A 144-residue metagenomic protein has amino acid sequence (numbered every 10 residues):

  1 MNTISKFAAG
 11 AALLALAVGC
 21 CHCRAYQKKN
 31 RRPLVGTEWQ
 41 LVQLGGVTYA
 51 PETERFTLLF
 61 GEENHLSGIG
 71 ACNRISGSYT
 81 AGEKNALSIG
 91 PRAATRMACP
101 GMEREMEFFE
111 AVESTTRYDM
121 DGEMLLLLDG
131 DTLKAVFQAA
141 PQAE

Functional and structural regions predicted by a protein language model:
N2-A9, V18-E144: Lipid interaction determinants
